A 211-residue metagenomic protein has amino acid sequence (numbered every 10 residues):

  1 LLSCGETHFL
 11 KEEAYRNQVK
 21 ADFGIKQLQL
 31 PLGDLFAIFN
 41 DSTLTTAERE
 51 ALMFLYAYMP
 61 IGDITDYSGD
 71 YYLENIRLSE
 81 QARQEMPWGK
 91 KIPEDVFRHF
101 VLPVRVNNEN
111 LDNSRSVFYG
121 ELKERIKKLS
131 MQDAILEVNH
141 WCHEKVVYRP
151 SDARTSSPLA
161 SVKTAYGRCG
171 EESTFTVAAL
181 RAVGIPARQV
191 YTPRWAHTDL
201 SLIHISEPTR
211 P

Functional and structural regions predicted by a protein language model:
L1, V138, A165-V190: Cysteine-centered nucleophilic/redox motifs
L1-I135, N139, E144, S151 (+3 more regions): N-terminal accessory/pre-domain segments preceding catalytic cores
M131, I135, C169-S173, H197-D199: Active-site-proximal structural scaffolding
V147-R149, Y166: Aromatic-lined, polymer-binding surfaces characteristic of secreted/periplasmic polysaccharide-degrading enzymes
R149-S156, R188-P193: Surface-exposed patches in mature extracellular/periplasmic domains of secreted proteins
L159-T164, R194-L202: Beta-rich nucleic-acid/ligand-interaction surfaces
G184, P193, S206: Extended polysaccharide-engagement surfaces of secreted carbohydrate-active enzymes
S201-P211: Residue-level detector of conserved catalytic or cofactor/ligand-binding positions in enzyme active sites
